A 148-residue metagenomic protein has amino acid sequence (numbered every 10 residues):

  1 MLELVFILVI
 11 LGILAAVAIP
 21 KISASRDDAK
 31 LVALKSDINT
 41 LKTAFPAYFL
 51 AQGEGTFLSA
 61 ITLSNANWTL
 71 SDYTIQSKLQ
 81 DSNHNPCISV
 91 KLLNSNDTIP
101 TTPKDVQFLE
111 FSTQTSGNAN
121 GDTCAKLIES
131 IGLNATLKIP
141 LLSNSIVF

Functional and structural regions predicted by a protein language model:
M1-I22: N-terminal single-pass transmembrane signal-anchor helix
E3, I7, L31, I75 (+1 more regions): Generic low-polarity alpha-helical segments
I10-A15, D27, I139-L141: Preference for short coil/turn "hinge" residues that link or interrupt alpha-helices
D27-T56: Membrane-proximal N-terminal amphipathic helix
A47-F148: Periplasmic/extracellular, small/polar-rich flexible segments of pilin-like filament-forming proteins
